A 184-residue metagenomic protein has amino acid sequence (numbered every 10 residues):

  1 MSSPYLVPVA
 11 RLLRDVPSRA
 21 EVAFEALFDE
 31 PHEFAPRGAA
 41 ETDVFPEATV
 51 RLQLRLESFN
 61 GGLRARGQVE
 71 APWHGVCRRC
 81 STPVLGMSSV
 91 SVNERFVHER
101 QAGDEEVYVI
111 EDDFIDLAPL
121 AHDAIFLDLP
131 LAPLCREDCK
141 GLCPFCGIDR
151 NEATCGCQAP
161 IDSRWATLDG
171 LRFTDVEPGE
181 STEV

Functional and structural regions predicted by a protein language model:
M1-V184: Structured interface patches
